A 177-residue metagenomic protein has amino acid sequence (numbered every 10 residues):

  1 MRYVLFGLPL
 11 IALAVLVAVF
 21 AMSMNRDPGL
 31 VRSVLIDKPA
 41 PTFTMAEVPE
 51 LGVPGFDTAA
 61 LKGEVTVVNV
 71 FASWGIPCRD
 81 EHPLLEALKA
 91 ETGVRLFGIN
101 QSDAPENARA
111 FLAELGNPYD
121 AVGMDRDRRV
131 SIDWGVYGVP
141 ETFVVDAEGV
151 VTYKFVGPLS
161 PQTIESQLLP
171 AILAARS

Functional and structural regions predicted by a protein language model:
M1-V48, S177: N-terminal targeting signals for export/organelle localization
F43-V67: A short beta-strand-turn-helix
V67-V68, L96: Hydrophobic beta-strand anchors of alpha/beta hydrolase catalytic cores
N69-G75, Q101: Aromatic-flanked redox-active Cys/Sec active sites in thiol-based oxidoreductases, especially the WC-centered
S73-D80, E141: C-type cytochrome heme c attachment motif
R79-G116, R126-I132: Structural microenvironment flanking redox-active thiols in thiol-disulfide oxidoreductases
A113-P118, D125-R176: Thiol/disulfide oxidoreductase modules built on the thioredoxin-like
